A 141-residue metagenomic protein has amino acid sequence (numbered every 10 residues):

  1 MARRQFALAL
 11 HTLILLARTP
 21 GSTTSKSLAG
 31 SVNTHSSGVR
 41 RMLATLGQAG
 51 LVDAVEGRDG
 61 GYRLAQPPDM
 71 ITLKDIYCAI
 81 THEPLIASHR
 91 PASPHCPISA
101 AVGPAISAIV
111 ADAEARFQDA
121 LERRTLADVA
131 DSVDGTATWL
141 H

Functional and structural regions predicted by a protein language model:
A2-T34: N-terminal helix-turn-helix DNA-binding core of bacterial DNA-binding proteins
L13, L43-A44: Short, hydrophobic-biased segments on the C-terminal half of alpha helices that form "recognition helices"
G30, G47-Q48: Alpha-helical residues within the helix-turn-helix
A49-A65: Beta-hairpin "wing" of winged helix-turn-helix
P68-S93, I106, V110-D112: Conserved segment of winged-helix/HTH DNA-binding domains
P94-H141: C-terminal regulatory/oligomerization modules of transcriptional regulators
